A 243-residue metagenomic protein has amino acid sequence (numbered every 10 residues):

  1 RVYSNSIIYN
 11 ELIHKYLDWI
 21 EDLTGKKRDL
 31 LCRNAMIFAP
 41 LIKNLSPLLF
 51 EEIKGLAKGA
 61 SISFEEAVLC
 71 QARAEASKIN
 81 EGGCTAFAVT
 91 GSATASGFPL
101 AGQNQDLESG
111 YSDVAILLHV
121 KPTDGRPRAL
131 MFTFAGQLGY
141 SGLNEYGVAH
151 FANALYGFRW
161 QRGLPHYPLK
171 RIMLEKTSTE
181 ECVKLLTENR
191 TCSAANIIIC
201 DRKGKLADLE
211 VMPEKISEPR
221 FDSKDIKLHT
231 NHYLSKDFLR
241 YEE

Functional and structural regions predicted by a protein language model:
R1-G59, A93-E243: C-terminal, well-structured catalytic/ligand-binding subdomain of enzymes
K58, I62-A101: Gly/Pro-rich turn-and-neighbor structural signature
